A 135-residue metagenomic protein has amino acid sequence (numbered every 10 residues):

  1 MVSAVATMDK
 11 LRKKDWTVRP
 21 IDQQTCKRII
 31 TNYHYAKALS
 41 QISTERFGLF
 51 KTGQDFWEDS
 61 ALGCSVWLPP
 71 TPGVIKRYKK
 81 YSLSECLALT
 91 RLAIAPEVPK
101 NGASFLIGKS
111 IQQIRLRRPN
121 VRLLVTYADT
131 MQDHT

Functional and structural regions predicted by a protein language model:
V2-I42: Short amphipathic alpha-helix that is part of the acyltransferase structural core
T17-P20, D59, W67-T135: Acyl-donor binding region in acyl/amide transferases
Q23-Q24, Q41, Q54, Q112-Q113 (+1 more regions): Residue-identity detector for glutamine
I30, S43-P69: Conserved beta-hairpin
A36-T44, T52-G53, P72-Y78: An active-site-proximal beta-strand-loop segment
